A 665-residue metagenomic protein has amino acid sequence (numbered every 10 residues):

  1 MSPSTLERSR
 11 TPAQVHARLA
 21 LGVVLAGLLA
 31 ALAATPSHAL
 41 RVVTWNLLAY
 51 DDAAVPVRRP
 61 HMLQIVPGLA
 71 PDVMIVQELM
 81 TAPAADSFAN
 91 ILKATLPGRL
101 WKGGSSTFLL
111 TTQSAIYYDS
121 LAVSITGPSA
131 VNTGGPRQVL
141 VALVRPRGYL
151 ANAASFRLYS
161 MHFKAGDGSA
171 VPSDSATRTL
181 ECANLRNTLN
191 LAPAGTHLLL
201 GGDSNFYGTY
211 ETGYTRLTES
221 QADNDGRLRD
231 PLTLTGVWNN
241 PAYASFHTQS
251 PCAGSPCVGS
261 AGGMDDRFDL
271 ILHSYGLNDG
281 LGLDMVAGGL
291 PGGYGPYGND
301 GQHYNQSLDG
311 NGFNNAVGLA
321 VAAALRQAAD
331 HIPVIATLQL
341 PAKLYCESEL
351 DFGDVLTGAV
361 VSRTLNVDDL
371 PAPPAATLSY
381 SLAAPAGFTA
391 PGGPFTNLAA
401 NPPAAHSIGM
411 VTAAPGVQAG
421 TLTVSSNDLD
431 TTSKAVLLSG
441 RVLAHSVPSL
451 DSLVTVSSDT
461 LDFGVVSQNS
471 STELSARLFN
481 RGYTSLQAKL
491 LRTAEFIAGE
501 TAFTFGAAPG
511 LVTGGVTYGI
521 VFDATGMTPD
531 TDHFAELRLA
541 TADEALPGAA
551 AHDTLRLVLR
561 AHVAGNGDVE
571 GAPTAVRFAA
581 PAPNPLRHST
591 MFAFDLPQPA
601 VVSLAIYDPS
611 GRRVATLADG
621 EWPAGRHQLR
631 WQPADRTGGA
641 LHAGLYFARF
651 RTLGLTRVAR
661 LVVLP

Functional and structural regions predicted by a protein language model:
M1-A17: N-terminal secretory signal peptides that target proteins for export/translocation
A20-A31: Bacterial N-terminal signal peptides
A39-A342: Divalent cation-coordinating acidic motifs and surrounding scaffolds that mediate Ca2+/Mg2+/Mn2+/Zn2+-dependent binding
Q339-G392, Q418-A419, T423-F505, H533-P573: Long, low-complexity ectodomains and other extracytoplasmic segments of secretory-pathway proteins
A405-A419, T517-F534, P633: Extracellular/luminal low-complexity segments enriched in Ser/Thr/Pro
G567-Q598, Y607-R612, A643, L655 (+1 more regions): Surface-exposed, proline-anchored Ser/Thr-rich loop/turn motifs
A618-G654: Short, surface-exposed loop/turn motifs with a glycine/proline- and acidic-biased composition
